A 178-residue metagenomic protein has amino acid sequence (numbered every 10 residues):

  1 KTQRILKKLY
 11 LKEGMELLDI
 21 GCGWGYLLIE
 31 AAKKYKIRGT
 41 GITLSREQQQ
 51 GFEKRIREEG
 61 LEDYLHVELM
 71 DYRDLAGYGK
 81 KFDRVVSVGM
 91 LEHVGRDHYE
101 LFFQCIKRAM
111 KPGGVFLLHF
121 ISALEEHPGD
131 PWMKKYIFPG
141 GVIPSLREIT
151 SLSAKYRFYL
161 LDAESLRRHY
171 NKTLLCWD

Functional and structural regions predicted by a protein language model:
G14-G21: Conserved class I S-adenosyl-L-methionine
Y26-Y35: Conserved SAM-binding loop of SAM-dependent methyltransferases across substrates and taxa, primarily the Class I
R38-T43: Conserved SAM-binding motif I beta-strand of class I
G60-D74: Conserved SAM-binding strand-loop segment of SAM-dependent methyltransferases
R73-V85: A short acidic, Gly/Pro-enriched loop at the edge of an enzyme's catalytic core that lines a small-molecule cofactor
E100-P112: A short glycine-rich, Lys/Arg-flanked "PGG" loop and its adjoining helix->strand segment in the class I
G113-I121: Conserved beta-strand signature within the Rossmann-like core of class I S-adenosyl-L-methionine
I121-D178: Substrate-binding/catalytic lobe of Class I Rossmann-like enzymes that use SAM or dcSAM, i.e., the mid-to-C-terminal
